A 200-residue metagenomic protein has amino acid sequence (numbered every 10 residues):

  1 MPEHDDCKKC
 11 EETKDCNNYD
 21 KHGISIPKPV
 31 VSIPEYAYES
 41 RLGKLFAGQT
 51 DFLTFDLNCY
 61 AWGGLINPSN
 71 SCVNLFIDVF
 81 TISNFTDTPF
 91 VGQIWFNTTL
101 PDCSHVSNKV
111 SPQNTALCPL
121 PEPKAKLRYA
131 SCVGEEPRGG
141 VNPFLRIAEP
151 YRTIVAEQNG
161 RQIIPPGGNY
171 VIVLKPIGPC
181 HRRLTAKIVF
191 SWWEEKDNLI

Functional and structural regions predicted by a protein language model:
P2-I24, V31-I200: Beta-strand-centric surfaces of beta-sandwich/beta-rich domains
